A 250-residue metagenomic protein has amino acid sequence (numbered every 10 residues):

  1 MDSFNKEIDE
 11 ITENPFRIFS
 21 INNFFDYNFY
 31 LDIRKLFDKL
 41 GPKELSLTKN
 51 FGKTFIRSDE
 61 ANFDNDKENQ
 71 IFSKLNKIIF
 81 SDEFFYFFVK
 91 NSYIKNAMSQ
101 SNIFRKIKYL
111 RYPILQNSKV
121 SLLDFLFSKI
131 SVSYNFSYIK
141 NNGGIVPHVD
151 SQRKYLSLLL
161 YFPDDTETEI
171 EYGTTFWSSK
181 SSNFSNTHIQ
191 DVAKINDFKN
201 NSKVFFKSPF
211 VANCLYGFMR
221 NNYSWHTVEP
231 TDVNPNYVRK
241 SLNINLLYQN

Functional and structural regions predicted by a protein language model:
M1-E7: N- or domain-start disorder-to-order transition segments that initiate the globular core
I8-K108: Non-heme Fe(II)/2-oxoglutarate
K77, F85-Q249: Catalytic core of non-heme Fe(II) oxygenases with the double-stranded beta-helix
